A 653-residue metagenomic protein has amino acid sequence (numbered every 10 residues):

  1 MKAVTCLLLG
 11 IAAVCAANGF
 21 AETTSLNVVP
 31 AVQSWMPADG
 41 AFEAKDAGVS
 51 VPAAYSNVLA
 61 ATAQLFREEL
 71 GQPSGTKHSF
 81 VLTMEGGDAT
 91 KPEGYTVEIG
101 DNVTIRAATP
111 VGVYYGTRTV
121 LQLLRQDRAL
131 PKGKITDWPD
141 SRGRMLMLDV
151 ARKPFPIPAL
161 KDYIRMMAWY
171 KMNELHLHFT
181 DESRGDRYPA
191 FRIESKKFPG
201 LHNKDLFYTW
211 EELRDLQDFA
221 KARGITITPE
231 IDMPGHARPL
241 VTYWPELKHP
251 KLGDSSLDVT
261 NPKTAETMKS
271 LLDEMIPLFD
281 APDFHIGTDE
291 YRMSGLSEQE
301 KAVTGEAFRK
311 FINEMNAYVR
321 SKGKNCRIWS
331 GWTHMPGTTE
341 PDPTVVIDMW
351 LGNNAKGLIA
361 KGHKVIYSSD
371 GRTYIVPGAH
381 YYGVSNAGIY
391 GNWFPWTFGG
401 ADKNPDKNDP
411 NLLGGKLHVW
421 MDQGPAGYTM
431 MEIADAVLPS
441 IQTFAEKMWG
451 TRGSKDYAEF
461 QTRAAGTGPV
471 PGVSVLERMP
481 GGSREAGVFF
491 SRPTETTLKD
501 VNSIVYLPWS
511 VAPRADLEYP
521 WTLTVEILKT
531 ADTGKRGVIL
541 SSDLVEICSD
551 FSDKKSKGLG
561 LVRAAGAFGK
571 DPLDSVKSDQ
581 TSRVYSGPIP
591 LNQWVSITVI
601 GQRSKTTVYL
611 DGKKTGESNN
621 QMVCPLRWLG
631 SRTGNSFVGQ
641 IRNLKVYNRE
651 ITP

Functional and structural regions predicted by a protein language model:
L9-G10, A21-T136, C326-M335, P341 (+1 more regions): Acidic, contiguous N-terminal accessory segments
A89-D283, E314, M421-Q423: Feature activates predominantly on carbohydrate-active enzymes
L175-L177, L213-A220, L523-V525, N592-Q602 (+1 more regions): Short tryptophan-centered beta-strand motifs in secreted/extracellular beta-sheet-rich domains of glycan-recognition
K248-V345, W350-K361: Active-site neighborhood of glycoside hydrolase catalytic domains
T339-P343, L351-F490: Flexible, acidic glycine-rich loops studded with aromatic residues
S483-K570, V646-P653: Extracellular glycan-recognition modules
V562-S596: Short, aromatic/His-centered strand-loop micro-motif at the edge of beta-sheets
T615-V646: Flexible glycan-contacting loops in extracellular carbohydrate-active proteins
